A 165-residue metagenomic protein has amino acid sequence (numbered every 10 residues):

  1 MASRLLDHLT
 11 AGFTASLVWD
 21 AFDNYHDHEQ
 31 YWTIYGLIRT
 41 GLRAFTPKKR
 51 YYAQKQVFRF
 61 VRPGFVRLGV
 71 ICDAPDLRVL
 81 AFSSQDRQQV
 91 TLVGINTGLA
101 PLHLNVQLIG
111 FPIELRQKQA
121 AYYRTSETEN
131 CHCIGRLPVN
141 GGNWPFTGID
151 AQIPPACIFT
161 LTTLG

Functional and structural regions predicted by a protein language model:
M1-R59, V66-L77: Aromatic/acidic polysaccharide-binding cleft in carbohydrate-active enzymes
S3-L6, L77-A81, V93, T147-I149: Generic recognition of flexible, low-complexity loop/linker segments
T14, R50, Q88-V90, L102 (+2 more regions): Structural beta-strand/beta-sheet cores of well-ordered domains, especially the beta-sheet scaffolds that support
V18-F22, I95-T97, T125: Active-site-proximal beta-strand/loop segments in catalytic clefts of secreted hydrolases
H26-D27, L102-H103, T162: Short helix/loop capping segments that flank catalytic or ligand/cofactor-binding pockets
D73-L115, A156: Carbohydrate-binding surface patches
P101-G135: Beta-strand-rich binding/interaction modules
V139-G165: C-terminal beta-strand-rich structural cap/linker in extracellular carbohydrate-active enzymes
